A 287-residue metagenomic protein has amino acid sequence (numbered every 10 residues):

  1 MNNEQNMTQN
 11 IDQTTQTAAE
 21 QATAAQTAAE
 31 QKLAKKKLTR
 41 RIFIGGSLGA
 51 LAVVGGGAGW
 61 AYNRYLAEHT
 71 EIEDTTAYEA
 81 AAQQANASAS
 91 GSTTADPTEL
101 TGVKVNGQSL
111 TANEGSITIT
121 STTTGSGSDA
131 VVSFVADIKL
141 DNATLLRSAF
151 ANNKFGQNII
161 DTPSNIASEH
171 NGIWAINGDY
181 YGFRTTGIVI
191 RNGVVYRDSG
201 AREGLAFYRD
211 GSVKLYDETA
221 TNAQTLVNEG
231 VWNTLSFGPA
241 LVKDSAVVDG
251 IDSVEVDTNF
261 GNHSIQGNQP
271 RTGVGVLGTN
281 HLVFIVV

Functional and structural regions predicted by a protein language model:
M1-A28: N-terminal targeting leaders characterized by basic, low-complexity, disordered sequences that direct proteins
N2-N3, A25-K35, R40-G204, S212-L215: Zymogen propeptides
I138-A143, D210, D244-A246, T279: Generic structural motif
A151-F155, A220-A223, V287: Short, solvent-exposed aromatic-acidic interface loops
H170-N171, A201-R202, D210, S236-F237 (+2 more regions): Short coil/turn connectors at secondary-structure junctions
I173-N177, A206, G275, V283-I285: Structural recognition of the beta-strand scaffold that forms the well-ordered cores of secreted hydrolase catalytic
Y181-N259, H263-I265: Active-site-adjacent helix-turn-beta-strand microarchitecture at beta-sheet edges that either contains or buttresses
D252-V287: Domain-core and long-helix interface of multi-subunit machines
